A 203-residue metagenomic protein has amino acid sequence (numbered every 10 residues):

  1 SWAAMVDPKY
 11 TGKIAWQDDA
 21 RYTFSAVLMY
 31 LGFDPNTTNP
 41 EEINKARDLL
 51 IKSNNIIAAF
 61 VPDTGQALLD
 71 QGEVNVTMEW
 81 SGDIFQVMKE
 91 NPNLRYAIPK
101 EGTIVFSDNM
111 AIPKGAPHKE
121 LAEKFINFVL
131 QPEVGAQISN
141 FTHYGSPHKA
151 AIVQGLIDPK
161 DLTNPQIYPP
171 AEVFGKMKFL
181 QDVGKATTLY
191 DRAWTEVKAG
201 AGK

Functional and structural regions predicted by a protein language model:
S1-E73: Extracytoplasmic ligand-binding site segments that recognize negatively charged/polar headgroups
D7-T11, L28-F33, I51-N55, D70 (+5 more regions): Sec-exported extracytoplasmic/periplasmic mature domains
G12, A20-T23, G82-F85, E101-I104 (+2 more regions): Solvent-exposed loop/turn segments at secondary-structure junctions within structured extracellular/periplasmic domains
I43-K52, E90-A116, D158-L162: Periplasmic-binding protein-like
G65-L68, D83-I84, A122, G135: Short, hydrophobic alpha-helical packing/hinge segments within bilobed ligand-binding/sensory domains
D70, V76-N93: A ligand-binding cleft/hinge motif common to bilobed small-molecule-binding domains
P113-F174: Mature extracytoplasmic/periplasmic domains
A171-K203: Conserved C-terminal helix/tail region of periplasmic/extracytoplasmic solute-binding proteins
